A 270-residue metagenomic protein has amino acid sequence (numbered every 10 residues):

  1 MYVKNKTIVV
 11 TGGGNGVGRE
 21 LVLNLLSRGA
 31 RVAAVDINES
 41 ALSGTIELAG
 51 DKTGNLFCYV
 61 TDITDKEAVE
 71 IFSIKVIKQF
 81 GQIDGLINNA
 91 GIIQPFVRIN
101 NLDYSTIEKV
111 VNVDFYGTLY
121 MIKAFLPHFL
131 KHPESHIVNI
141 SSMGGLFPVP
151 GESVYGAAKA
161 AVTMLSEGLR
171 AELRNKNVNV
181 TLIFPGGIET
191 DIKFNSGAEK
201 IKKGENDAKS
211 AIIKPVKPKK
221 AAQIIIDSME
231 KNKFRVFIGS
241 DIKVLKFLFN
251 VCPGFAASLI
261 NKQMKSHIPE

Functional and structural regions predicted by a protein language model:
Y2-V32: Canonical Rossmann dinucleotide-binding motif of NAD(H)/NADP(H)-dependent dehydrogenases/reductases, specifically
R28-G44: Conserved glycine-rich Rossmann-like NAD(P)H-binding loop of the short-chain dehydrogenase/reductase
E39-S40, Y59-I71, Y104: The beta1-alpha1 cofactor-binding region of Rossmann-like NAD(H)/NADP(H)-dependent oxidoreductases
V97-I99, D103-K109: Substrate-binding pocket helix/loop in short-chain dehydrogenase/reductase
I122, A158: Active-site helix of classical SDR
S142: Residue(s) in the substrate-gating loop at a strand-loop-helix junction that position the organic substrate next
N175-S240: SDR active-site lid
